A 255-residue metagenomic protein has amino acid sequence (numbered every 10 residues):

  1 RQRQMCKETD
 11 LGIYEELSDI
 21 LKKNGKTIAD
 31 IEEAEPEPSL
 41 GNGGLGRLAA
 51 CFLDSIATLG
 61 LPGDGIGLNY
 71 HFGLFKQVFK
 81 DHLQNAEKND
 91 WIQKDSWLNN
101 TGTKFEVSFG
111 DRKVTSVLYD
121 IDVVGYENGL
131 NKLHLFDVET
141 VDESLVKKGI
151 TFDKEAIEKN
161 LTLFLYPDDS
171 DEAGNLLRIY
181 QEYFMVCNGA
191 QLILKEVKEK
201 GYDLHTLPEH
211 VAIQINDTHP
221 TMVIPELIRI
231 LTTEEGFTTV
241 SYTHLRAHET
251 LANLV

Functional and structural regions predicted by a protein language model:
Q2-T9, T243-T250: Conserved small/polar residues in nucleotide/adenosyl-binding loops
S18-E37, I157-A173: Residues forming anionic-ligand binding surfaces in small-molecule and nucleic-acid pockets of primarily soluble enzymes
N42, L59-Y119: Extended, regular secondary-structure scaffolds
W97-T218: Active-site cores of enzymes that catalyze phosphoryl transfer or operate on phosphate-rich substrates
C187-L194, E226-E235: Alpha-helical support elements that line or immediately flank enzyme active sites and cofactor-binding pockets
E234-S241, L245-R246: Extended, well-ordered alpha-helical scaffold/bundle regions in very large, multi-domain proteins
